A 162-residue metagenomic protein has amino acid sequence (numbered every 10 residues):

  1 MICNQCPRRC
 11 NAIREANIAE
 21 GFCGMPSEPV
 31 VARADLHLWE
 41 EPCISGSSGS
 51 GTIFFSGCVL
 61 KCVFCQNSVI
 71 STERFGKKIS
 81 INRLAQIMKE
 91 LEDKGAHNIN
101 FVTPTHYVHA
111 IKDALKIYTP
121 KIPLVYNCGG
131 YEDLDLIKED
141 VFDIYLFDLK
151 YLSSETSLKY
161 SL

Functional and structural regions predicted by a protein language model:
M1-E20, M25: Auxiliary Fe-S-binding modules of radical SAM enzymes
P7-C10, S27, E92, S161: Generic secondary-structure transition motif, activating predominantly at the C-termini of alpha-helices
A19, C23-Y145, S153-E155: Conserved Radical SAM active-site core
T156-L162: Anionic-ligand binding region
